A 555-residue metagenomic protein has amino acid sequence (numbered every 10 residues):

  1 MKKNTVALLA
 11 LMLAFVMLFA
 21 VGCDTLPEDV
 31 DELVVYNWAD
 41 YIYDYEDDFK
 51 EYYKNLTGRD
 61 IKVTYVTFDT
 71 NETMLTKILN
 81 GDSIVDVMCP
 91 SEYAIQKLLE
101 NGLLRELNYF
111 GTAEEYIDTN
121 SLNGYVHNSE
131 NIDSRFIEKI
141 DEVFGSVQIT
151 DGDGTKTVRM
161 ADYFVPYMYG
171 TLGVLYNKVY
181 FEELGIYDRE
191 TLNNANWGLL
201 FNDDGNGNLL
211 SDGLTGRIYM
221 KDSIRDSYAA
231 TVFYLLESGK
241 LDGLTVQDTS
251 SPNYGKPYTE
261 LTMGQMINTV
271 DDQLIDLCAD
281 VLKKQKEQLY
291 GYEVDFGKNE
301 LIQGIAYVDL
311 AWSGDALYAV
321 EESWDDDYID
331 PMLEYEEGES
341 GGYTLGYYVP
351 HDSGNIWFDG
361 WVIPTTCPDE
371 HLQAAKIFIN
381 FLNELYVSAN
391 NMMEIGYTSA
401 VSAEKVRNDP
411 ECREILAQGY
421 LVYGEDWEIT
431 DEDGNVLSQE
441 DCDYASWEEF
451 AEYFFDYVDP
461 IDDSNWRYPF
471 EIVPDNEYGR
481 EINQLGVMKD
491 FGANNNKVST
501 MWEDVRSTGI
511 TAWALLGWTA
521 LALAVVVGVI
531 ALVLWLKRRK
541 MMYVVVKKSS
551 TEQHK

Functional and structural regions predicted by a protein language model:
F19-G22: C-terminal motif of bacterial Sec signal peptides marking the signal peptidase cleavage site
T25-N101, A113-L122: Early extracytoplasmic/lumenal segment of secretory-pathway proteins
D69-E72, Q96-Y169, N193, G198: Hinge/lid segment of periplasmic solute-binding proteins
E72-V85, Q96-N101, L199, D204 (+2 more regions): Short helices/loops that flank or line small-molecule/ion binding pockets
E106-I117, V126, F164-V165, D327-N355 (+1 more regions): Short beta-strand->loop
M220, S227-G346: Ligand-binding pocket segment of bilobal, Venus flytrap-like solute-binding proteins
W361-E481: Mature extracytoplasmic/periplasmic domains
V436-K555: Conserved C-terminal helix/tail region of periplasmic/extracytoplasmic solute-binding proteins
